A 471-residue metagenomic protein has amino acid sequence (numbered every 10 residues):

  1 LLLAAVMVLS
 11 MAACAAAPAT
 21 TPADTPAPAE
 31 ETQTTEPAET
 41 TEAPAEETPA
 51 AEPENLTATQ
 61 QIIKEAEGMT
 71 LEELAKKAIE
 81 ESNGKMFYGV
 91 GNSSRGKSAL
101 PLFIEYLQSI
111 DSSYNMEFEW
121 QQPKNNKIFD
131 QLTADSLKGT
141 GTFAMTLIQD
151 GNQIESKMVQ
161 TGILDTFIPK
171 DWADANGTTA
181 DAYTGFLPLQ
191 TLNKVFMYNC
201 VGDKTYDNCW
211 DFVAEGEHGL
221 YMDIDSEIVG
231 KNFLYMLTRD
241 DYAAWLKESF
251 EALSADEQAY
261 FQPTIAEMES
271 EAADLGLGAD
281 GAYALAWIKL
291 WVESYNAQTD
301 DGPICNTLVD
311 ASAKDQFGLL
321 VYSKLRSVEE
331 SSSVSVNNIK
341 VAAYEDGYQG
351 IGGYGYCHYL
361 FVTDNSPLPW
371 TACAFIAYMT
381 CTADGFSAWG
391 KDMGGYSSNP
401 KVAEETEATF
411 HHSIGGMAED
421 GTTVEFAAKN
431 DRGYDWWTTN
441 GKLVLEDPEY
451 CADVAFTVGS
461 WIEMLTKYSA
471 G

Functional and structural regions predicted by a protein language model:
A12-T25: Bacterial lipoprotein signal-peptidase II cleavage site
E30-S82, I265: N-terminal low-complexity, Pro/Thr/Ser-rich intrinsically disordered segments that act as propeptides or flexible
E52, L71-I79, S93-N115, F196 (+1 more regions): Short, polar/charged alpha-helical segment
E52-E54, A58-E67, E72, T423-G471: Conserved C-terminal helix/tail region of periplasmic/extracytoplasmic solute-binding proteins
K85-E105, F118-Q131, G141-N306: Extracytoplasmic ligand-binding site segments that recognize negatively charged/polar headgroups
T140-Q149, K314-Y322: Paired acidic/hydrophobic, glycine-rich loop segments that form the ligand-binding mouth/hinge of periplasmic-binding
A282-Y283, E293-N365: Extracytoplasmic/periplasmic substrate-binding proteins
H358-K442: Mature extracytoplasmic/periplasmic domains
